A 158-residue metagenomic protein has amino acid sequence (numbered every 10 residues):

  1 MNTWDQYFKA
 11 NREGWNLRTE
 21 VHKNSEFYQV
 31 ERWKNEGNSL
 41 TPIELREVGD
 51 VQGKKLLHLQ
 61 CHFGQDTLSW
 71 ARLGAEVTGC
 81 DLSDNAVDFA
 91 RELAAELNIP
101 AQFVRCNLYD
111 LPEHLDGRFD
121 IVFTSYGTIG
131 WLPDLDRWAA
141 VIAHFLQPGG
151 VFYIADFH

Functional and structural regions predicted by a protein language model:
M1-Q29: N-terminal, positively charged/glycine-rich alpha-helical extensions of SAM-dependent methyltransferases
F27-K54: Conserved alpha-helix/loop element of class I SAM-dependent methyltransferases that forms part of the SAM/SAH-binding
K55-L111: Class I SAM-dependent methyltransferase SAM/SAH-binding core
E113-V122: A short acidic, Gly/Pro-enriched loop at the edge of an enzyme's catalytic core that lines a small-molecule cofactor
G130-W131: A short His-aromatic
D136-V151: A short glycine-rich, Lys/Arg-flanked "PGG" loop and its adjoining helix->strand segment in the class I
